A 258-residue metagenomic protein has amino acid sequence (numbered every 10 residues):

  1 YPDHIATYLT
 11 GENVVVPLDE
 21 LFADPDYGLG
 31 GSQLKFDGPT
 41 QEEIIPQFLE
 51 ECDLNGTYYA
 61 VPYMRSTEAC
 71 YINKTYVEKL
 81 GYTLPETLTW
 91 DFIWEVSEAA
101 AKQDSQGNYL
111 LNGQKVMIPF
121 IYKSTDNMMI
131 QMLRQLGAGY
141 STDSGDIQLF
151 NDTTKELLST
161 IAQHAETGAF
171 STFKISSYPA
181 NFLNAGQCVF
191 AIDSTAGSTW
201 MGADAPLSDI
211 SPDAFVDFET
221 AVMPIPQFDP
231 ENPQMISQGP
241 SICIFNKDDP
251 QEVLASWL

Functional and structural regions predicted by a protein language model:
Y1, V189-D193: Paired acidic/hydrophobic, glycine-rich loop segments that form the ligand-binding mouth/hinge of periplasmic-binding
P2-T67, F215-P226: Hinge/lid segment of periplasmic solute-binding proteins
D3, L88-F92, S171-A185: Short helix-initiation/N-cap motifs at beta->coil->alpha
D3-T10, T195-A214: A ligand-binding cleft/hinge motif common to bilobed small-molecule-binding domains
D19-E43, E86, L110-G113, I118 (+3 more regions): Short, solvent-exposed loop/beta-turn-alpha elements that line the ligand-binding surface or hinge of extracytoplasmic
F48-Y63, E68, D91-D146, C188: Extracytoplasmic/periplasmic solute-binding protein
T57, E78-L80, S159, Q163-T167 (+1 more regions): Extracytoplasmic/periplasmic substrate-recognition and gating elements
V96-E98, D143-K174, T220, I225: Glycine-centered hinge/linker elements that transmit conformational signals in sensory and ligand-binding systems
